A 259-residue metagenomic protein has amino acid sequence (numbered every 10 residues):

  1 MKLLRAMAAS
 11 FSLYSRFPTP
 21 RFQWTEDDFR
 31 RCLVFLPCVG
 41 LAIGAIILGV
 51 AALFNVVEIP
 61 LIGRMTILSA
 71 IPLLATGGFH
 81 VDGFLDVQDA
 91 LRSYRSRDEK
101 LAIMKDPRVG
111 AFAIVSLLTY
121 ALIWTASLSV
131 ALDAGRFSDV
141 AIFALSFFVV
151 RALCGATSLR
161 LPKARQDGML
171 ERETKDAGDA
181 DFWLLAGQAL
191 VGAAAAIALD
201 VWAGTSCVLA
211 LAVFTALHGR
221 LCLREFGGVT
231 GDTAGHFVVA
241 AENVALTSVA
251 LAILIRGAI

Functional and structural regions predicted by a protein language model:
M1-G77, Q88-L91, S96-L101, D106-V109 (+1 more regions): Hydrophobic alpha-helical transmembrane segments
G78-F84: Juxtamembrane transmembrane-helix boundary signature
